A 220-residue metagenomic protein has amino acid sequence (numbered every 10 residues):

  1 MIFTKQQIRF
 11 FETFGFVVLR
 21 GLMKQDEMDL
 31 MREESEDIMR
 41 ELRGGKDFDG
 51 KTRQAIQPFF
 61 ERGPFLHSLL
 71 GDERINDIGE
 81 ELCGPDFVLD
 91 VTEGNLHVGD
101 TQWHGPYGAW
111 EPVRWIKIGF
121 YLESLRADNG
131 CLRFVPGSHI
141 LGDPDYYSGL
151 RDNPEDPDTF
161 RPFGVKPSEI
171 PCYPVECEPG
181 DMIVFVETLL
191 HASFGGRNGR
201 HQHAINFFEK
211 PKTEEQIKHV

Functional and structural regions predicted by a protein language model:
M1-F14, R20-E111: Non-heme Fe(II)-dependent double-stranded beta-helix
E41, G45, M182, T188-V220: Non-heme Fe(II)/2-oxoglutarate
P85, A109, L122-C131, G137-H139: Active-site region of the double-stranded beta-helix
E93, G105-Y107, F120-S124, P136 (+1 more regions): Short, structured patches in soluble enzyme cores that scaffold and shape functional sites
H97, V135-G142, F207-K212: Short edge-strand/loop segments of extracellular domains
H104-W115, I170-P171, C177, N198-G199: A short beta-loop-beta micro-motif enriched in histidine and acidic residues
E111-A127, E176-C177, V184, N206-K210: Short, conserved beta-strand element in jelly-roll/cupin
D128-L190: Double-stranded beta-helix
